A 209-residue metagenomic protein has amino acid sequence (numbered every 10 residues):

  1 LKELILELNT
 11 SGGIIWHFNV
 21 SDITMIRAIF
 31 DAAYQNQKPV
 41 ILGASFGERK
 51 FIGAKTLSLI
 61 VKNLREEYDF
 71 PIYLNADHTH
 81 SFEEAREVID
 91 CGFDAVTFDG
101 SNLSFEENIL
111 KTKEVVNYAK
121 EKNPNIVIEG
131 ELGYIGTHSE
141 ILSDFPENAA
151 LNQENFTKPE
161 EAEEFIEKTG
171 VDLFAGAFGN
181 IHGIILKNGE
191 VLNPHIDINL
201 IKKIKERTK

Functional and structural regions predicted by a protein language model:
K2-S11, I23-E48, K55-P71, T79-K209: Alpha/beta enzyme core
